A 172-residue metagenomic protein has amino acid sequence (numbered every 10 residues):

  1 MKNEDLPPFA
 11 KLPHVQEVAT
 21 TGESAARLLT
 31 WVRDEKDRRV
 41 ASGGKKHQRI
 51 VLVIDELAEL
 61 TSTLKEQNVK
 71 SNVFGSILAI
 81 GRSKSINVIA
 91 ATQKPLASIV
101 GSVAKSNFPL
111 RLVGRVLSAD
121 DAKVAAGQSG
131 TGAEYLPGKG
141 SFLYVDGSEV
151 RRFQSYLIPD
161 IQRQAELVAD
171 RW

Functional and structural regions predicted by a protein language model:
M1-I54, A58-L117, A126, T131-Y135 (+2 more regions): P-loop NTPase catalytic phosphate-binding loop
L117-W172: Conserved P-loop NTPase
